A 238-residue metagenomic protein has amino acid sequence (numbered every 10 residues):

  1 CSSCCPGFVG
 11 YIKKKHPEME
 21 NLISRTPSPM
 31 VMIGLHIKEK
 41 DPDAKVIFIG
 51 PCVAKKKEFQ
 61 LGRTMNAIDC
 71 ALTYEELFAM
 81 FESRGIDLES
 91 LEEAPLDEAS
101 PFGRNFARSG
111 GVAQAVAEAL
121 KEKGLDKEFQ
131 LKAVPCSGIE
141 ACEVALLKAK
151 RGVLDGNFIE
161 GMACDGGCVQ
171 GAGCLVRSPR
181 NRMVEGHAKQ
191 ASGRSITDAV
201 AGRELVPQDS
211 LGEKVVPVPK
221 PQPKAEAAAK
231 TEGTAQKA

Functional and structural regions predicted by a protein language model:
C1-A238: Iron-sulfur-associated redox domains of electron-transfer enzymes in respiratory and anaerobic energy metabolism
